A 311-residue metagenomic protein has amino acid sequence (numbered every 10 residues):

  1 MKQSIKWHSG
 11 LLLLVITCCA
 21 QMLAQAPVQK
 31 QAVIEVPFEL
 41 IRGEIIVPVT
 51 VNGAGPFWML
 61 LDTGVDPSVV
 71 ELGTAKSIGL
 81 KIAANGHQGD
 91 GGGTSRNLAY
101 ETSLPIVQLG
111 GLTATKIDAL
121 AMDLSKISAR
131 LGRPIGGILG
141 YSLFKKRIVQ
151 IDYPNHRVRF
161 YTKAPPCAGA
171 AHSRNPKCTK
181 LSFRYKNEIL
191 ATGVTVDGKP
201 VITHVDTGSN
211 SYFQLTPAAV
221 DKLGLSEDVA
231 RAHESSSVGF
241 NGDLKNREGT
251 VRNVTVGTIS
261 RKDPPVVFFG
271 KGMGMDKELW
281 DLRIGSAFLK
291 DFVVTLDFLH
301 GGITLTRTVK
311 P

Functional and structural regions predicted by a protein language model:
M1-K6: N-terminal secretory signal peptides that target proteins for export/translocation
S9-Q21: Bacterial N-terminal signal peptides
M22-P311: Pepsin/retropepsin-fold aspartyl endopeptidases
